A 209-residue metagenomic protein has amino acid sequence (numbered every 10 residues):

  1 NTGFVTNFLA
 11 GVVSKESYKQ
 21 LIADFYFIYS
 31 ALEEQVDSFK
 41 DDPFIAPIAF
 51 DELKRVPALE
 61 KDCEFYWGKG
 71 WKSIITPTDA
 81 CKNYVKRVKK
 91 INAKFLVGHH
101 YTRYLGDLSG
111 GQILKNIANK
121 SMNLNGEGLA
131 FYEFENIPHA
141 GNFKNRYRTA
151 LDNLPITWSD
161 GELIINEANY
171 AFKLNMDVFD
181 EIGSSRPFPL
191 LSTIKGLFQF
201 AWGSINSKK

Functional and structural regions predicted by a protein language model:
N1-K209: Metal- and O2-centered redox machinery and metal/ROS homeostasis
